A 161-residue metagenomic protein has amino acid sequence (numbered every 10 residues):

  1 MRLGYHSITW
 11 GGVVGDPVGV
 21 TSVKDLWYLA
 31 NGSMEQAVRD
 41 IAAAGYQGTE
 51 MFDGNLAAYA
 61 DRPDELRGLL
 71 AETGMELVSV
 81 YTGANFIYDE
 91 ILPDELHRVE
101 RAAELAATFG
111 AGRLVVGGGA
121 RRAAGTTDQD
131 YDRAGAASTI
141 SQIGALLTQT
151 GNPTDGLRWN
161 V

Functional and structural regions predicted by a protein language model:
M1-A111, A137, S141, A145-G156: N-terminal pre-domain/capping segments
A106-D132, D155-V161: Active-site groove signature of glycoside hydrolases
